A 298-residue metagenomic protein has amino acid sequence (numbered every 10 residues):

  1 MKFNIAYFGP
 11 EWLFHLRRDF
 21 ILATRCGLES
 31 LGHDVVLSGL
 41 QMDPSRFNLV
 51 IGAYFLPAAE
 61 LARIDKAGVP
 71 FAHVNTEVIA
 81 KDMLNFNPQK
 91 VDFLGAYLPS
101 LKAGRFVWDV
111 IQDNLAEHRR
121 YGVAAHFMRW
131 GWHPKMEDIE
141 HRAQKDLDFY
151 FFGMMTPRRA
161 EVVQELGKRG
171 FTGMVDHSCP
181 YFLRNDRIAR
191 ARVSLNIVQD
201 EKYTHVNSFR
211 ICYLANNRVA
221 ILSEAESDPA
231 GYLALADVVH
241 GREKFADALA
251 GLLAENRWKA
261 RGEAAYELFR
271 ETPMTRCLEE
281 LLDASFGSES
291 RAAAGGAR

Functional and structural regions predicted by a protein language model:
K2-F47, G52-L235, L278-E280, A284: Nucleotide-sugar donor-binding catalytic core of glycosyltransferases
A103, R210, A248, A264-A265: Short, hydrophobic/aromatic alpha-helical segments in well-folded domains
E224, R242-F245, A265: Catalytic phosphate/metal-binding cores of nucleic-acid and nucleotide-processing enzymes, i.e., regions that mediate
G241-W258: C-terminal "capping" alpha-helix adjacent to the active site of nucleotide-linked donor transferases in cell-envelope
L253-G287, A292: A charged, aromatic-enriched C-terminal amphipathic alpha-helix characteristic of glycosyltransferases across folds
A294-A297: Long, compositionally biased intrinsically disordered regions
